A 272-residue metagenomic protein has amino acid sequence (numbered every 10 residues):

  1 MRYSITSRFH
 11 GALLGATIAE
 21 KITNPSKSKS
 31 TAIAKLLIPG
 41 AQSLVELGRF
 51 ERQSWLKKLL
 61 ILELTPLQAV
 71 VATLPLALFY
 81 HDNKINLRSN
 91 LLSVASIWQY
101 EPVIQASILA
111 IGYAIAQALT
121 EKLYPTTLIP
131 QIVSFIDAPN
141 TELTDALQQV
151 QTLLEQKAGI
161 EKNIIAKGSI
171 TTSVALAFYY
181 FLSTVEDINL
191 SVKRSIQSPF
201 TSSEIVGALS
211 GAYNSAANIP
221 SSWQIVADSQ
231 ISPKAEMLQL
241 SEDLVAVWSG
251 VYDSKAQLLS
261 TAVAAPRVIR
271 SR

Functional and structural regions predicted by a protein language model:
M1-R272: Structured, active/binding-site neighborhoods that engage oxygen-rich ligands
